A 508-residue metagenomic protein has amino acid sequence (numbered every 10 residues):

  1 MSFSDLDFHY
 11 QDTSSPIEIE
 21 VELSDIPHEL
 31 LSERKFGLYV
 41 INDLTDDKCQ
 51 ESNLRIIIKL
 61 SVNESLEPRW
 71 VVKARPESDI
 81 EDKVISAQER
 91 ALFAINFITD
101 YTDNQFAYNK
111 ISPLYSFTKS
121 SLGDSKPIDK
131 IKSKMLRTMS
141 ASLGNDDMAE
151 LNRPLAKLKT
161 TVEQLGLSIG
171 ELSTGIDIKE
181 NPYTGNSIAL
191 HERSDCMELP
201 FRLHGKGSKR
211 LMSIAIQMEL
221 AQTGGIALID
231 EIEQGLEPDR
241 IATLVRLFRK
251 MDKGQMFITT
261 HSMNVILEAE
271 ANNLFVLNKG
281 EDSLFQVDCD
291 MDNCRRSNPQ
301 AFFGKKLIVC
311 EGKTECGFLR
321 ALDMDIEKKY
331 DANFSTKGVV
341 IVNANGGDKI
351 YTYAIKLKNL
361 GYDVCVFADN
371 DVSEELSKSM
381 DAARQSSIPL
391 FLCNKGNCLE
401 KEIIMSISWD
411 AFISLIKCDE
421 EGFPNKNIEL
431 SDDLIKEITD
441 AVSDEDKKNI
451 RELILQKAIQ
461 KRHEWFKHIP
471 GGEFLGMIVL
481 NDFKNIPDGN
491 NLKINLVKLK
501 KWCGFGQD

Functional and structural regions predicted by a protein language model:
M1, Y183-A301, N491-N495, K501-D508: Switch/communication elements of ASCE P-loop NTPase nucleotide-binding domains
M1-Q50: Conserved P-loop NTP-binding catalytic core
Y10-S15, K48-E51, V62-E64, Q88-A91 (+5 more regions): Conserved catalytic network of the ASCE P-loop NTPase/AAA+ motor domain
F36-D124: A sensor for short, sequence-defined functional sites
K83-A156, I403-D410, K417-D419: Coupling/switch segment of ABC-type P-loop NTPase heads
N96, A227-I229, I308: Hydrophobic positions in the central parallel beta-sheet of the AAA+
K119-L211, I216-I226: Extended helical coiled-coil dimerization/tether regions that scaffold and oligomerize large DNA-maintenance assemblies
F302, K306-I308, C316-D508: Acidic, Mg2+-coordinating catalytic modules of nucleic-acid enzymes
